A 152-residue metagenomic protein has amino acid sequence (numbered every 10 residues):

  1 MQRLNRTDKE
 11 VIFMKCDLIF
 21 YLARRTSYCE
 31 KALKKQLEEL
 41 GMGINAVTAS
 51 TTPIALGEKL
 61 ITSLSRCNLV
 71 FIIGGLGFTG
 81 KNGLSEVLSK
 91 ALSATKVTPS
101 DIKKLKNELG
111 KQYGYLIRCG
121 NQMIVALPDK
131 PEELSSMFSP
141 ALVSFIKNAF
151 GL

Functional and structural regions predicted by a protein language model:
Q2, S27-K31, E39, E58 (+2 more regions): Intrinsic structural disorder
R3-F13: Short, Lys/Arg-enriched N-terminal segments with co-localized hydrophobic residues within the first ~10-30 amino acids
V11-T52: Glycine-rich phosphate/diphosphate-binding loop of Rossmann-like nucleotide-binding domains
Y21-R24, G74-G75, L127-P128: Structural motif
S50-I61: Structural motif
I61, S65-V70, F78-G151: Proline/glycine-rich low-complexity loops and linkers
